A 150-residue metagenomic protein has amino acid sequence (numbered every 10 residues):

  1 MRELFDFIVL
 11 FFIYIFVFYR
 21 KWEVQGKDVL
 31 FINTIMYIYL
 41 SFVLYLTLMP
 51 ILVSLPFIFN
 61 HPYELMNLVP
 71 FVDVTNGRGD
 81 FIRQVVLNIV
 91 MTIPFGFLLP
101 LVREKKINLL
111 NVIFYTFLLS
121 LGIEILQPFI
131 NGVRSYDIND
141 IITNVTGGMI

Functional and structural regions predicted by a protein language model:
M1-V133: Bulky hydrophobic segments
F129-I150: Alpha-helical transmembrane segments of multi-pass integral membrane proteins, characterized by long hydrophobic
